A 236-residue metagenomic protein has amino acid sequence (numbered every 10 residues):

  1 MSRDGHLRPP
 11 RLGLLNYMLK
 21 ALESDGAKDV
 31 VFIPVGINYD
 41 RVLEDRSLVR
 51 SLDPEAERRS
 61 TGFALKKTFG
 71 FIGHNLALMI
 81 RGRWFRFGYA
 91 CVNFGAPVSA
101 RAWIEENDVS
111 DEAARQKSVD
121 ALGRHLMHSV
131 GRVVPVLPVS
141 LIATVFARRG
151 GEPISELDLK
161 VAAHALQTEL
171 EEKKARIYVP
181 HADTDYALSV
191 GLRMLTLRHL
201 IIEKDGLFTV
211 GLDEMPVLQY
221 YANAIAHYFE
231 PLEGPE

Functional and structural regions predicted by a protein language model:
M1-E236: Membrane-interfacial terminal anchoring regions of lipid-handling membrane enzymes
